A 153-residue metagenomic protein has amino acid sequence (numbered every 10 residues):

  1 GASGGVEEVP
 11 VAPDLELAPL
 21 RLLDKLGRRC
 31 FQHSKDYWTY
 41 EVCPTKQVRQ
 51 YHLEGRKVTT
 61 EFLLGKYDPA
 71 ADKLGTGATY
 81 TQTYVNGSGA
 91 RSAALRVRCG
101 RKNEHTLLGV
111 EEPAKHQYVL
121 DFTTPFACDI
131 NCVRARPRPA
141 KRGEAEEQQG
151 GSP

Functional and structural regions predicted by a protein language model:
G1-P153: Long, low-complexity, largely intrinsically disordered segments of eukaryotic trafficking/secretory proteins
